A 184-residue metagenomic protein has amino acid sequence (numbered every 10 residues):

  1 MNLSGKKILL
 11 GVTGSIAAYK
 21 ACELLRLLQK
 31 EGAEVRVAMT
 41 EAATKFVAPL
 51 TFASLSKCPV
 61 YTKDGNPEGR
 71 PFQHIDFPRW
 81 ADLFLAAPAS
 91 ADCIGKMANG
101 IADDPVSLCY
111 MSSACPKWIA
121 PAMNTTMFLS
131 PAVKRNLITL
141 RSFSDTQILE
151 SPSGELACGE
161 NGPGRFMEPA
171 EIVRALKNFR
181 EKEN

Functional and structural regions predicted by a protein language model:
M1-W118, N124-N184: A cross-family phosphate/adenosyl-ligand binding-site feature
